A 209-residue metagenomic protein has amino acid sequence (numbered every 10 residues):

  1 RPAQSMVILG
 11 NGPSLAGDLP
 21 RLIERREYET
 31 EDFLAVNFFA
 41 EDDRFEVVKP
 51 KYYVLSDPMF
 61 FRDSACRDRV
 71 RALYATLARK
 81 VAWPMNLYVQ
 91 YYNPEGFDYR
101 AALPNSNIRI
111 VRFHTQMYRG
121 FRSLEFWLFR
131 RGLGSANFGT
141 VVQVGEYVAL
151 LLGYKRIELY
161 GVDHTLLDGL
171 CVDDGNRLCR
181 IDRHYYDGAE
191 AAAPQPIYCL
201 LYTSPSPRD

Functional and structural regions predicted by a protein language model:
R1-T30: N-terminal glycine-/serine-/threonine-rich phosphate-binding loop
V7-L15, E41, P94-E95, G139 (+1 more regions): Gly/Ser/Thr-rich loops at beta-strand to alpha-helix junctions that form or flank small-molecule/cofactor-binding
D18-E24, R44-V48, V148: A short acidic, amphipathic alpha-helical/loop segment
R26-E27, A40-G139: Acidic/Gly/His-enriched mid-domain segments of enzyme catalytic cores or analogous surface patches that mediate
L103-N107, D163-D187: Short, surface-exposed, charged loop/turn segments at secondary-structure junctions
S135-D168: Hydrophobic, aromatic-enriched interface-forming segments
A191-L201: A conserved mid-domain beta-alpha-beta active-site/ligand-binding segment of alpha/beta enzyme cores
Y202-D209: Conserved small/polar residues in nucleotide/adenosyl-binding loops
